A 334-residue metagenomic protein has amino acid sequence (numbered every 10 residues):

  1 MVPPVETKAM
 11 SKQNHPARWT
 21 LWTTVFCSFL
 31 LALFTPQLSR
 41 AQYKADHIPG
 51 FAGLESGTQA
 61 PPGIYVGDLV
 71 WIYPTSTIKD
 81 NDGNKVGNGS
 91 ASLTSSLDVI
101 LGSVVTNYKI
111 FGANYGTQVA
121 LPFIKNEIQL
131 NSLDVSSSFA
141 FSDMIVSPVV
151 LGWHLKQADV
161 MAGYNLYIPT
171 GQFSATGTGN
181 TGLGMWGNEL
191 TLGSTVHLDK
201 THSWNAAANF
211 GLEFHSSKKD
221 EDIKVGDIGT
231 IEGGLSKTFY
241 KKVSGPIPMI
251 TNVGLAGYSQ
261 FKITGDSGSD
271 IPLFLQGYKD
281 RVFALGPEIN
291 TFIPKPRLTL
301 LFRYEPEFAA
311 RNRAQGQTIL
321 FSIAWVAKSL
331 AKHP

Functional and structural regions predicted by a protein language model:
F34-A41: Sec/Tat signal peptide C-region and signal peptidase I cleavage site
Y43-K44, Y73-L97, N131-S137: Surface-exposed strand-loop-strand hairpins of Gram-negative outer-membrane beta-barrel proteins
G50, K79, K85-V86, D220-P334: Outer membrane beta-barrel transmembrane domains
E55-G63, N107-G116, W153-V160, L198-W204 (+4 more regions): Short loop/turn motifs that connect adjacent beta-strands in outer-membrane beta-barrel proteins
S56, D68, V99-T106, V146-L151 (+8 more regions): Residues on the lipid-exposed face of transmembrane beta-strands in outer-membrane beta-barrel proteins
P62, S92-I100, V135-I145, G182-N188 (+5 more regions): Residues that define the transmembrane beta-barrel architecture of outer-membrane proteins
V66-P74, T117-F123, A162-I168, A208-F214 (+5 more regions): Transmembrane beta-barrel strands of outer-membrane/channel proteins
A113-G116, P122-G226, Q276-D280, P294: Outer-membrane pore/translocation modules
